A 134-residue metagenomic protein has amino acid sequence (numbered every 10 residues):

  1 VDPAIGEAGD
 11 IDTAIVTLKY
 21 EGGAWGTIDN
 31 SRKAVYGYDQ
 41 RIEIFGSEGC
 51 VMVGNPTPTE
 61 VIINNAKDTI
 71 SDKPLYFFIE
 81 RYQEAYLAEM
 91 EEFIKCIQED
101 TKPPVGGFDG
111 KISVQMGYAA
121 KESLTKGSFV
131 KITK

Functional and structural regions predicted by a protein language model:
V1-W25, S31-Y36, F108: Rossmann-like dinucleotide-binding domain that binds NAD(P)(H)
E21, F93-K134: C-terminal helix-rich "cap/oligomerization" subdomain common to oxidoreductases
T27-N30, V53-N55: Beta-strand scaffold of nucleotide-dependent catalytic cores
V35, F78-M90, V105: Active-site loop of classical SDR/Rossmann-like NAD(P)-dependent oxidoreductases, centered on the catalytic Tyr-X3-Lys
Y36-Y38, F45, G54-N55: C-terminal substrate-binding/catalytic lobe of Rossmann-fold NAD(P)-dependent oxidoreductases
I42, P58-T69: Short polybasic amphipathic segments
V61, L87-E91, G117: A general structural signal for well-ordered alpha-helical segments in protein cores
